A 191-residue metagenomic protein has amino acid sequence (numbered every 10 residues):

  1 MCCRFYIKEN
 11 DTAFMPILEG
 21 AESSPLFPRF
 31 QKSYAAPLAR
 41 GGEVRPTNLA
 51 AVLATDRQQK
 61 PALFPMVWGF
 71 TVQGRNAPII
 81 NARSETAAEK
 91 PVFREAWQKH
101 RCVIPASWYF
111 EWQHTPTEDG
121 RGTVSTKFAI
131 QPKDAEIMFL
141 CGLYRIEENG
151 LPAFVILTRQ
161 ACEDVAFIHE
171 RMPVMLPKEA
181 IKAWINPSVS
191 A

Functional and structural regions predicted by a protein language model:
M1-A191: Short linear sequence motif anchored by a di-proline
